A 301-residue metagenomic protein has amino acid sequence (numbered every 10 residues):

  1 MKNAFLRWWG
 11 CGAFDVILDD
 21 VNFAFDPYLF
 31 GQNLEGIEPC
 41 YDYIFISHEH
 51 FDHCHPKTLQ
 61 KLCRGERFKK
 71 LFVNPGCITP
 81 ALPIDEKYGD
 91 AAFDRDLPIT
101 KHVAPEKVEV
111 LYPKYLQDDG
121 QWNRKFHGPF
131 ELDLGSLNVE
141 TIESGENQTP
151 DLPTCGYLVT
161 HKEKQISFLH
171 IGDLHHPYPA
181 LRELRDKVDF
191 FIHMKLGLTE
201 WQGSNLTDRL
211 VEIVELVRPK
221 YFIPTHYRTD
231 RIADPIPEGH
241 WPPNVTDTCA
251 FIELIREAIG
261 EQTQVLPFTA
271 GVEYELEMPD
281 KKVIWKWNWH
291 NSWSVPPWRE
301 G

Functional and structural regions predicted by a protein language model:
M1-P39, Y43, V110-D186, A270-G301: Core dinuclear metal-dependent hydrolase active-site scaffold
A4, V21, K69-K70, E106 (+4 more regions): A structural micro-motif
R7, P83-L134, L181-R182, L210-G301: Binuclear metal-ion centers of metallo-dependent hydrolases, dominated by the metallo-beta-lactamase
A13, P56-C63, G156, A180-R182 (+2 more regions): Short amphipathic alpha-helical segments and helix-helix/interface helices
A24-D26, F45, F72-V73, L169-I171 (+2 more regions): Structural recognition of the beta-strand scaffold that forms the well-ordered cores of secreted hydrolase catalytic
L29-P80, R185-I192: Active-site metal-binding motif and surrounding structural segment of the metallo-beta-lactamase
G31-N33, H50-C54, I78-L82, G128-F130 (+6 more regions): Active-site environment of divalent metal-dependent phosphoester hydrolases
T160-V211, L216, T225-A233: Metallo-beta-lactamase
